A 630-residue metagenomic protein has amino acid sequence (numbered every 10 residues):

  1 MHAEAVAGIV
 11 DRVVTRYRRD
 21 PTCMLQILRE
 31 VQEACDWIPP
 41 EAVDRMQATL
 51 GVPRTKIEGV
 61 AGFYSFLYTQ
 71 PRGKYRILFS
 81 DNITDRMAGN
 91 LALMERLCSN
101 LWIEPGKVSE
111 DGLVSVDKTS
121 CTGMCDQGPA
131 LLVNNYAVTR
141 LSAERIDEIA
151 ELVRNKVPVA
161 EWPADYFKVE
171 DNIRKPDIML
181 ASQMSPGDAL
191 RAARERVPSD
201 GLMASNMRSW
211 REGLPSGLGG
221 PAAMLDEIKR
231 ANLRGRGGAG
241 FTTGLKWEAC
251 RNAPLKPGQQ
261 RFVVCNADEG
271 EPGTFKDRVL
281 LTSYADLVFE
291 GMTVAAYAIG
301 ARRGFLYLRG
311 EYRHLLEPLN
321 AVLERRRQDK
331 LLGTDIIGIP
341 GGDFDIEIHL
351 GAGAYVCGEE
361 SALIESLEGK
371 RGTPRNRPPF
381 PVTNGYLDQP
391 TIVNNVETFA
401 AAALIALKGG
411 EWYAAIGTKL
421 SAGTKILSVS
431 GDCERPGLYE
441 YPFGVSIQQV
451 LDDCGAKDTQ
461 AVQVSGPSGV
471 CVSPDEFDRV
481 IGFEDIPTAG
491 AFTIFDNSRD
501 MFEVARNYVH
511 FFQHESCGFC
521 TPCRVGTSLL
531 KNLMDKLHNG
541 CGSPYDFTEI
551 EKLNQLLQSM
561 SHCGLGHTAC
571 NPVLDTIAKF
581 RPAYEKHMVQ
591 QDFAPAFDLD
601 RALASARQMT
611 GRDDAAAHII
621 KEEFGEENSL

Functional and structural regions predicted by a protein language model:
M1-L630: Feature of Fe-S/electron-transfer and energy-metabolism proteins that preferentially highlights extended coupling
